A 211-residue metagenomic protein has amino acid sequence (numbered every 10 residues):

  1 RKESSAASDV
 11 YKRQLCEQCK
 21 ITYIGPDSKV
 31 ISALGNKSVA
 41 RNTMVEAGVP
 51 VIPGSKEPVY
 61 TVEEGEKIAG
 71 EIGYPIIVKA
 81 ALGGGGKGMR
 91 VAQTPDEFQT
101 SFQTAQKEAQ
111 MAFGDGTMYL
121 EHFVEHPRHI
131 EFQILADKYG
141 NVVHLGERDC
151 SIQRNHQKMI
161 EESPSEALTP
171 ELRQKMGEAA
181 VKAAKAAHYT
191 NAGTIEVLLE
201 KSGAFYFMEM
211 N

Functional and structural regions predicted by a protein language model:
R1-A7, Y11: Single conserved hydrophobic/aromatic residue that forms the stacking wall/gate of nucleotide- or nucleobase-binding
E3, N36, A40, L172 (+1 more regions): Hydrophobic (often cysteine-bearing) scaffold residues that line and stabilize catalytic clefts of nucleotide/cofactor
K12-Y23, T94-Q99: A glycine- and small-aliphatic-rich helix-loop capping segment at beta-alpha/alpha-beta transitions that lines
E17-A81, G88: A conserved helix-loop-beta module that forms one wall/lid of the active-site cleft in ATP-utilizing catalytic domains
V59, G70-L82, M89-N211: Internal nucleotide-binding/catalytic subdomain
